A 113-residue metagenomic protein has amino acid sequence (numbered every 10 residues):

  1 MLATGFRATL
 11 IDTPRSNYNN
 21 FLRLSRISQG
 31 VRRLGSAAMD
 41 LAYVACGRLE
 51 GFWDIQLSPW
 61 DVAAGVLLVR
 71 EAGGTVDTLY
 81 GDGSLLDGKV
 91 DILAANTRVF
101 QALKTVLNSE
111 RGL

Functional and structural regions predicted by a protein language model:
M1-L113: An extended, acidic
